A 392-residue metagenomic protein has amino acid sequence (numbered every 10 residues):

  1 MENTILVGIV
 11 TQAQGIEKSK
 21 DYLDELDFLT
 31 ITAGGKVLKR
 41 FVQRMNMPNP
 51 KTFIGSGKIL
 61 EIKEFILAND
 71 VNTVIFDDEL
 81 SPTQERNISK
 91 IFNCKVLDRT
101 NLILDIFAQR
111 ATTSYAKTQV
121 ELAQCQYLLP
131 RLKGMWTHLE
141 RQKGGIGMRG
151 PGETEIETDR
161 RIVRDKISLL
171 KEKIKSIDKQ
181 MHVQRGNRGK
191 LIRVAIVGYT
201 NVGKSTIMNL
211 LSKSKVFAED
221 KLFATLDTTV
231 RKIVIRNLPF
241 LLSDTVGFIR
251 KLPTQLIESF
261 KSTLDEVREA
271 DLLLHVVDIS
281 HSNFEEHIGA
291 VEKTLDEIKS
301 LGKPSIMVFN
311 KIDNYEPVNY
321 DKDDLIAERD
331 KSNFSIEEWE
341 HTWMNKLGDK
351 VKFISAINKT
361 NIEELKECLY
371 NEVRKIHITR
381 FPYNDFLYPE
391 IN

Functional and structural regions predicted by a protein language model:
M1-I103: N-terminal accessory targeting/assembly segments
E2-V7, D27, Q126, P130-V202 (+3 more regions): C-terminal-of-GTPase-core extension/linker across diverse P-loop GTPases
A13, N49, E79, R268-G289 (+2 more regions): Conserved Switch II/interswitch segment of TRAFAC-class P-loop GTPases
Q14-E17, P50-T52, P82-N87, L104-F107 (+4 more regions): Switch/connector loops and helix/strand junctions flanking conserved nucleotide-binding motifs in nucleotide-processing
K20-D24, M47-K63, D227, V246-E269 (+1 more regions): Switch II of P-loop NTPase G domains
I66-A68, S89, K232-R236, L241 (+4 more regions): Conserved catalytic network of the ASCE P-loop NTPase/AAA+ motor domain
N101-V120: Short alpha-helix plus adjacent loop in nuclease-associated cores
G186-G189, L210-F240, I249, T254-S262 (+2 more regions): Switch I (effector-binding) loop of TRAFAC-class P-loop GTPase G-domains
